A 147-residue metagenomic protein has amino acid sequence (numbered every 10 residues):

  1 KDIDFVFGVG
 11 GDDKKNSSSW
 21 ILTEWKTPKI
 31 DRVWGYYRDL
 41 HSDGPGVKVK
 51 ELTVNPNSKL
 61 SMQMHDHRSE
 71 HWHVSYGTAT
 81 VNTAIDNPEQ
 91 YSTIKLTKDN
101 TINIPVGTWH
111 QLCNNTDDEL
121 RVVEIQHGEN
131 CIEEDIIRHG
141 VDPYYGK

Functional and structural regions predicted by a protein language model:
K1-R32: Classical nucleotidyltransferase
T23-M62, T93-K98, I136-K147: A short, N-terminal "cap"/entry segment at the start of jelly-roll beta-barrel domains of the cupin/DSBH fold
K59, H71, T78-T80, T101 (+2 more regions): Structural motif
S61-M62, V81-T83, E124: Short hydrophobic/aromatic-rich beta-strand segments that constitute the beta-sheet cores of beta-sandwich/beta-barrel
D66-N87: Glycine- and acidic-residue-biased ligand/ion/polar-headgroup-sensing regions
T83-W109: Short acidic-glycine-tyrosine-enriched beta hairpin
Q111-K147: Double-stranded beta-helix
